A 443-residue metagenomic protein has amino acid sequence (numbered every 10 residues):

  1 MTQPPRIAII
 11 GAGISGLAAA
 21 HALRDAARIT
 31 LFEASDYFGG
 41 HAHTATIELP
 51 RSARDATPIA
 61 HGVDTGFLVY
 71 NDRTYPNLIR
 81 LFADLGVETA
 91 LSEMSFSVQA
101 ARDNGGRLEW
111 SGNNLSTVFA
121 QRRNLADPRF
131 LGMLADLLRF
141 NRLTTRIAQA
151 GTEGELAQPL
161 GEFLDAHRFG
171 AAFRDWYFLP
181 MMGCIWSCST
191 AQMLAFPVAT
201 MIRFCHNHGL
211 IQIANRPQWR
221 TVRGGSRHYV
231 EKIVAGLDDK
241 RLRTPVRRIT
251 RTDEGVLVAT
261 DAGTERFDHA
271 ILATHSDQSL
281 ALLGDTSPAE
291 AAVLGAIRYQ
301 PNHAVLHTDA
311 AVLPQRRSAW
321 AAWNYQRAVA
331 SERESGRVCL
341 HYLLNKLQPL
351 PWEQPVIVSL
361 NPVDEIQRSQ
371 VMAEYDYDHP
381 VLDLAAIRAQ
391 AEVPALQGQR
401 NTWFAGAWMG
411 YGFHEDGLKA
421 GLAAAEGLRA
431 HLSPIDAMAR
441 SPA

Functional and structural regions predicted by a protein language model:
T2, P245-D378: Mid-domain catalytic core of redox enzymes that form a hydrophobic substrate pocket/lid adjacent to a catalytic redox
P5-L31: N-terminal Rossmann-like FAD-binding beta1-loop-alpha1 element of flavoenzymes
S15, Y37, D277: Conserved Rossmann-like nucleotide-cofactor binding loop
R24-E48: Glycine-rich FAD pyrophosphate-binding loop
T44, P50-S92: Conserved FAD-binding subdomain of flavin-dependent enzymes
D72-V198, R203: Mobile amphipathic helical/loop "lid" adjacent to a hydrophobic cofactor/ligand pocket
N113, V118, E334-A443: Conserved flavin/dinucleotide-binding core of flavoenzymes
R203-T260, E265: Helical element adjacent to the flavin cofactor pocket in flavoenzyme catalytic cores
